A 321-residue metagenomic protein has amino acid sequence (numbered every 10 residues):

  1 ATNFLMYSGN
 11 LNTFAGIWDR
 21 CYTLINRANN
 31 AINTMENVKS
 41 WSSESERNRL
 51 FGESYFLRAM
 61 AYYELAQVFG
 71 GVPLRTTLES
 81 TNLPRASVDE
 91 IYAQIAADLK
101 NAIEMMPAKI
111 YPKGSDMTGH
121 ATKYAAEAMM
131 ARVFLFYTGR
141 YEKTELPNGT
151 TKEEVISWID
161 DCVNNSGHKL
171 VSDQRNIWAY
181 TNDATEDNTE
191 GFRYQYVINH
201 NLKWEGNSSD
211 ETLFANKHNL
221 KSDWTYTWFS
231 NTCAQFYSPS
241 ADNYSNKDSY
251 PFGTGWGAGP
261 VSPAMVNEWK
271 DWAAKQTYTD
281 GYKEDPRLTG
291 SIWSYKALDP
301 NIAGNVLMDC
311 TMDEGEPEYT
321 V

Functional and structural regions predicted by a protein language model:
A1, A66, P73, T118-H120 (+1 more regions): Short, solvent-exposed turn/loop segments enriched in Gly/Ser/Thr/Pro and often Arg
A1, K100, Y124, R132-T320: An aromatic- and glycine-enriched ligand-binding surface/loop that stacks and positions planar moieties
A1-F69, E79-A93, A97-S115: Conserved, well-structured interaction surfaces
I17, R49, Q67-P73, E90 (+4 more regions): Residue-level preference for alpha-helix termini and adjacent loops
A61-P73, M130-T144: Extended, well-ordered alpha-helical segments in internal regulatory regions
G71-D89, R140-S157: Short coil/linker segments at helix-helix boundaries
R75-T77, P112, V171-D173: Short, hydrophobic secondary-structure boundary micro-motifs
T118-M129: Amphipathic alpha-helical protein-interaction segments enriched in hydrophobic
